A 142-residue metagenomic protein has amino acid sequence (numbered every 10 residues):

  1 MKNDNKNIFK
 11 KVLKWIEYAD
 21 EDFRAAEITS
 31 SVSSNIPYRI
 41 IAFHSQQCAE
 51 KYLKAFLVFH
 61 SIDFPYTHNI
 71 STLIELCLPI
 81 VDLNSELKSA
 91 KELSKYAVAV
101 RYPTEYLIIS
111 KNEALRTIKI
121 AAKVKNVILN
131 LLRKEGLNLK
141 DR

Functional and structural regions predicted by a protein language model:
M1-R142: Terminal alpha-helical segments
